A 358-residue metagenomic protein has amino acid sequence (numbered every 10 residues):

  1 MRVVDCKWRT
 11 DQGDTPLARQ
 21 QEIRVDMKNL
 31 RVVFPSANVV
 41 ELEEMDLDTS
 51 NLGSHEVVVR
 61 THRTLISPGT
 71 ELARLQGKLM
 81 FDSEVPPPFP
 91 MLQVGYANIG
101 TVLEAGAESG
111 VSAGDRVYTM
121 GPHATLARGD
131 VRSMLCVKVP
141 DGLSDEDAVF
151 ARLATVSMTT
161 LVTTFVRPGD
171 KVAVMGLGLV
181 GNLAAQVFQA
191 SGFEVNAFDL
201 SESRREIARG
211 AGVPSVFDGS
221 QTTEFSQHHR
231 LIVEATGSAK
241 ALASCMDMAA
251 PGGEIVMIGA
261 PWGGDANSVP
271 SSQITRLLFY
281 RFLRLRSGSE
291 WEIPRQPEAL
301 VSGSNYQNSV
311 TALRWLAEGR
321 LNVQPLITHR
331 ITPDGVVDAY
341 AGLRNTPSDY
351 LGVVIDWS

Functional and structural regions predicted by a protein language model:
W8, A18-D26, S226, D265-N267 (+2 more regions): C-terminal capping/lid region of NAD(P)-dependent oxidoreductase domains
S50-I66, K78-G121: Glycine-rich beta-strand-centered segment in the early N-terminal region that forms part of a ligand/cofactor-binding
P68, M120-S133: A structural motif shared across PLP-dependent enzymes of the aminotransferase-like
D147-Q221: Mid-domain Rossmann-like dinucleotide-binding core that forms the NAD(H)/NADP(H) cofactor-binding site
A211-L283: Glycine-rich cofactor phosphate-binding loops and adjacent beta1-alpha1 units of small-molecule cofactor enzyme domains
S272-I327: C-terminal substrate-binding/catalytic core of Rossmann-like NAD(P)-dependent dehydrogenases/reductases
